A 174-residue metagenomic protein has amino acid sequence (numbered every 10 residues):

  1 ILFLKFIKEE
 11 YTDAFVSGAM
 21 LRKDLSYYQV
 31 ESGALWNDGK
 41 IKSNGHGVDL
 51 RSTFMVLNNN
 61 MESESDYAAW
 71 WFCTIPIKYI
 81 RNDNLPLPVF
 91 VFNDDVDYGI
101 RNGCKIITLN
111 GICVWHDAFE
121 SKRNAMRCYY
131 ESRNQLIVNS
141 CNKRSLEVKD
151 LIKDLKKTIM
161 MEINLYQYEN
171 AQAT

Functional and structural regions predicted by a protein language model:
I1, K5-F15, M20, E64 (+4 more regions): Catalytic cores of nucleotide-enabled group-transfer and carboxylate-activating enzymes in metabolic and assembly-line
L2-N44: Conserved donor NDP-sugar-binding/catalytic core segment of glycosyltransferases
K23-Y27, M61, T74, N82 (+3 more regions): Flexible loop/turn segments at secondary-structure boundaries
V48-F72: A recurrent flexible, glycine/aromatic-enriched loop bordering the glycosyltransferase active site that acts as
A68-F72, N82-I100, K105-V114, M126: Donor nucleotide-sugar recognition loop
C73, V89, S121-C128, N164-Y168: Hydrophobic alpha-helical scaffolding
L109, W115-N134: Nucleotide-sugar-dependent glycosyltransferase catalytic core
R133-T174: Terminal low-complexity segments of carbohydrate-biosynthetic enzymes
